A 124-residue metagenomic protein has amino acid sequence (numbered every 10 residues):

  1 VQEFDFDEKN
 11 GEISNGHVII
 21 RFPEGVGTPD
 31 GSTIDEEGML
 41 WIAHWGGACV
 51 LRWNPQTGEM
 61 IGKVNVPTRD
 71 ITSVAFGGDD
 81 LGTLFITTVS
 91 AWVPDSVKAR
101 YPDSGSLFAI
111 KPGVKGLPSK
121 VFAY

Functional and structural regions predicted by a protein language model:
V1-Q2, A48-V50, W92-P94, L107: Structural signal for beta-propeller blades
F4-E12, P55, K111-L117: Short loop/turn segments immediately following beta-strands, especially the blade-tip and inter-blade linker loops
N15-F22, E59-V64: A short beta-strand motif characteristic of beta-propeller blades
R21-M39, P67-T83, S104: Beta-rich, blade/repeat-based domains predominating in secreted/periplasmic proteins but also intracellular
L40-W45, F85-W92: Conserved beta-strand positions in repeat-built beta-propeller and related beta-rich domains
C49-G62, D70, A75-G78, L84 (+1 more regions): Flexible "stalk/tail and boundary" regions
V89-S104: Short, conserved, GDST-rich strand-edge loop motifs in beta-rich repeat architectures
R100-Y124: Sequence/structural signature of beta-propeller modules and their immediately flanking N-terminal secretory/stalk
